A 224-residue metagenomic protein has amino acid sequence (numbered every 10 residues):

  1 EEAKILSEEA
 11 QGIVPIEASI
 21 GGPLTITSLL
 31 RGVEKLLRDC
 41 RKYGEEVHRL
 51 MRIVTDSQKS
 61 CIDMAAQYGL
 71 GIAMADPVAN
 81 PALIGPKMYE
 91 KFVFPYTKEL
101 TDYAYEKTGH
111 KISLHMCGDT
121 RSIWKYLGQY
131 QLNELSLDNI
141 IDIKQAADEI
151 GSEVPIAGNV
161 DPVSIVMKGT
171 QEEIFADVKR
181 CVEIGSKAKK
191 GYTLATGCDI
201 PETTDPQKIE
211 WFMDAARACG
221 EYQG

Functional and structural regions predicted by a protein language model:
E1-G224: Active-site loop segments of alpha/beta catalytic cores
